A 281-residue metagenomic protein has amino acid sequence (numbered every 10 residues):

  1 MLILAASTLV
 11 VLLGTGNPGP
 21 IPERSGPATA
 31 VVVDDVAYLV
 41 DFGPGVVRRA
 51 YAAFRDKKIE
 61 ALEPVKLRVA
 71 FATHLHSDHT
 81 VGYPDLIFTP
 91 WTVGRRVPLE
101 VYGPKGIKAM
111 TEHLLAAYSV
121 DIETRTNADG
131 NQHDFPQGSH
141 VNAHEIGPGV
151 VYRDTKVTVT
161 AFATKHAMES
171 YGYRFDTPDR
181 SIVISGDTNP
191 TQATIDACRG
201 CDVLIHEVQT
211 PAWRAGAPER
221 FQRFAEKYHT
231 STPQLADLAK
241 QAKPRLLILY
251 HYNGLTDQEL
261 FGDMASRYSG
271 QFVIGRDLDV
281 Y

Functional and structural regions predicted by a protein language model:
L2-V183, Q192-T194, F261-Y281: Binuclear metal-dependent hydrolase catalytic cores
D179-S181, N189-D279: Cap/insert and terminal regions of metallo-dependent hydrolase folds
